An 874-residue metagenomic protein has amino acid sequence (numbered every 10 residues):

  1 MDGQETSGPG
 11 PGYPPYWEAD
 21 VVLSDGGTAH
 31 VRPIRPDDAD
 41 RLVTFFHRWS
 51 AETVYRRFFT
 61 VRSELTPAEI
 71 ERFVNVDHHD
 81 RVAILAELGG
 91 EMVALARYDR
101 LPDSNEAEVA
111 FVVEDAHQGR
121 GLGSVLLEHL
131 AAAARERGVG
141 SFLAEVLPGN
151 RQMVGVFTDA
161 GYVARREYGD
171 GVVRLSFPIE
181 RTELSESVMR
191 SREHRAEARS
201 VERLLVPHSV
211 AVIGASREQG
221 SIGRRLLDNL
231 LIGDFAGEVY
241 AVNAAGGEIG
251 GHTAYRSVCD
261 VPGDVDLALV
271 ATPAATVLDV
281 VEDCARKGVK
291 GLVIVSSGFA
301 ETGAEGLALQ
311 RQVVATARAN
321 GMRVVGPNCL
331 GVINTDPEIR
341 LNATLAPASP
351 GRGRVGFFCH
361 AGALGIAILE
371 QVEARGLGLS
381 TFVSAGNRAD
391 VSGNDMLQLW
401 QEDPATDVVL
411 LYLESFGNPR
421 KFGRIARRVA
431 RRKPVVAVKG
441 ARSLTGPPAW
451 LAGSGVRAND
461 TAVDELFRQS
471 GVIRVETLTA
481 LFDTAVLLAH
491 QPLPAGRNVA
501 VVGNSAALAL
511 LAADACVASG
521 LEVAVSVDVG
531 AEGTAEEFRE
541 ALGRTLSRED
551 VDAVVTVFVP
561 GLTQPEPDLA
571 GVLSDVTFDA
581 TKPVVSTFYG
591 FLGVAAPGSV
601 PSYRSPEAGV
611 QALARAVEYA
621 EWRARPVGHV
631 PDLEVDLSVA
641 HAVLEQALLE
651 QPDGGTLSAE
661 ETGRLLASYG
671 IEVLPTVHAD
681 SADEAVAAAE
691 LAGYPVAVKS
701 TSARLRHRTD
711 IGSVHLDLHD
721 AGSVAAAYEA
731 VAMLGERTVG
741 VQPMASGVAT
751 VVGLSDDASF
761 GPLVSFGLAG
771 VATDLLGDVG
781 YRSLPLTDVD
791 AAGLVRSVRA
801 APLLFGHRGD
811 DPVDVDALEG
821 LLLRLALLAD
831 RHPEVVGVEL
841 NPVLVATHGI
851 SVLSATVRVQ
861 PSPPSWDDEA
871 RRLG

Functional and structural regions predicted by a protein language model:
D2-R203, P207: Long, contiguous binding/interaction regions
E180-G874: Catalytic-core regions of core metabolic enzymes, especially those transforming organic acids/acyl-group intermediates
